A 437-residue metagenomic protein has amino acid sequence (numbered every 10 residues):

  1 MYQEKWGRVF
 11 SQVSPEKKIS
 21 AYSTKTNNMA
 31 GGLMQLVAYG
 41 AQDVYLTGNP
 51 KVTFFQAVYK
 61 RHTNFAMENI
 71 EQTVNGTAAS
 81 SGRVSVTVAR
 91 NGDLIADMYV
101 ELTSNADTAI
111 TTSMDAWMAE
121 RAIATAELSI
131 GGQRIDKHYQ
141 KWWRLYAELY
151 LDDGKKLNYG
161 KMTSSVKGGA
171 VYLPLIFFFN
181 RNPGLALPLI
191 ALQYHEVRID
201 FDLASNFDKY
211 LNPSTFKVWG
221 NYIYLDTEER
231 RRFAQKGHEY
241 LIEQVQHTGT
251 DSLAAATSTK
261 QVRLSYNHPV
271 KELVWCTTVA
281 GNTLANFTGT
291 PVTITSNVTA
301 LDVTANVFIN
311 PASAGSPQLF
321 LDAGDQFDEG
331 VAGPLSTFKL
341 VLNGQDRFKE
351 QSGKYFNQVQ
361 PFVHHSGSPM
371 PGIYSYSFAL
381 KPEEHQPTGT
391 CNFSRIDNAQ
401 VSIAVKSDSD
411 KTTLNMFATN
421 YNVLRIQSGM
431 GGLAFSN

Functional and structural regions predicted by a protein language model:
Y2-N437: Short, low-complexity Pro/Thr/Gly
